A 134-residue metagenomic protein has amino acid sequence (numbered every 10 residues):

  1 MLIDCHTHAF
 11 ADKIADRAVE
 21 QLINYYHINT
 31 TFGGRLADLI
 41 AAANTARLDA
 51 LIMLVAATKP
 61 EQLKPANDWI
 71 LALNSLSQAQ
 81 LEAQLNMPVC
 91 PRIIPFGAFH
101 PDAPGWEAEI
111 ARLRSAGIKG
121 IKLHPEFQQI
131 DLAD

Functional and structural regions predicted by a protein language model:
M1-A56, P60-Q62, E82: An N-terminally biased module of ancient metal coordination in phosphate/nucleic-acid-related enzymes
T58-D134: Active-site gating/metal-coordination segments in enzymes
